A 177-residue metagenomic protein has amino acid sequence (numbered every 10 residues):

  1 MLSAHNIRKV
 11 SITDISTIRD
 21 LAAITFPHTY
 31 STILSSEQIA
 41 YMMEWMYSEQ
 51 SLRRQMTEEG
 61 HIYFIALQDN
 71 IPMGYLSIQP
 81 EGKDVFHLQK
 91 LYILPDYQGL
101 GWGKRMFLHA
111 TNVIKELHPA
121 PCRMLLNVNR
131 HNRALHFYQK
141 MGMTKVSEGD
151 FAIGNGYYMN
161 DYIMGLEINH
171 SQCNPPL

Functional and structural regions predicted by a protein language model:
H5, K9-I15, D20-D96, F107-L117 (+2 more regions): Acetyl-CoA-dependent GNAT
I7, G99, N127: Conserved SAM-binding loop
H61, M159-I163: Short hydrophobic/aromatic beta-strand or adjacent loop that forms the aromatic wall/cage of a ligand/substrate-binding
L94-D96, L100, R130: Active-site acidic-Proline motif in GNAT/NAT acetyltransferases
G101, H118-P119, G142: Short glycine-rich hinge loops at helix-strand junctions in the catalytic core of two-component histidine kinases
K104, R130-E148, G156-Y157: Conserved active-site alpha-helix within GNAT-family acetyltransferase domains
I114-N127: Conserved GNAT acetyl-CoA-binding A-motif
P119, N155-M159: Short coil/turn motifs at beta-sheet boundaries
